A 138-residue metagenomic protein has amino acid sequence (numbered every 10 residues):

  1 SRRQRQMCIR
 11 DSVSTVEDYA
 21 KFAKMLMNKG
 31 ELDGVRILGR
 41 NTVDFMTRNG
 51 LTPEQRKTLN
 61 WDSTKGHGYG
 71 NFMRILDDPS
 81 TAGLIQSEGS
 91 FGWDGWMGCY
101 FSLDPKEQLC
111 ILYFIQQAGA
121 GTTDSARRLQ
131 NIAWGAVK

Functional and structural regions predicted by a protein language model:
S1-R5, I9: Single conserved hydrophobic/aromatic residue that forms the stacking wall/gate of nucleotide- or nucleobase-binding
R2, D104-P105: Short, acidic, Ser/Thr-enriched surface-loop or helix-capping motifs
R3, M27, C110: Short acidic (Asp/Glu) and glycine-rich catalytic loops that position anionic groups and cofactors
R10-W93, W134-V137: Conserved active-site loop region of the serine DD-peptidase/beta-lactamase
P79-T81, E107-L109, G119: Residues that cap or initiate secondary-structure elements
G95-M97: Short, small/polar residue-rich loop motifs at catalytic or cofactor-binding pockets
F101-S102, Q108-Q117: Short, well-ordered beta-strand elements
A118-K138: Generic C-terminus detector
